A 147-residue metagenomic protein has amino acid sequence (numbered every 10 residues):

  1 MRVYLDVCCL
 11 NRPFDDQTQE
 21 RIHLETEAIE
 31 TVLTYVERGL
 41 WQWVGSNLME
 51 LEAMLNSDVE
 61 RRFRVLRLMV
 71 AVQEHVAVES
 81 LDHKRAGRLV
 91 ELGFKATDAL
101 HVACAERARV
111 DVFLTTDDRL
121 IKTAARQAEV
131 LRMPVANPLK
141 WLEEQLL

Functional and structural regions predicted by a protein language model:
R2, L10, D16-T26, L92 (+1 more regions): Acidic, PIN/NYN-like endoribonuclease modules and their adjacent C-terminal/linker elements
Y4-S57, V70, H75, P138-E144: PIN/NYN-family metal-dependent endoribonuclease catalytic core
C9, M49, D82, L100-H101 (+1 more regions): Alpha-helix capping/helix-boundary segments
F14-T18, L81-V90: Short, basic, glycine/proline-bearing loop/turn elements
V59-L68, T123-A128: Short, aromatic/basic amphipathic alpha-helical patches
R62-G87: Helix-adjacent hinge/juxtasegments
A77, A96-A99, T115: Short beta-strand scaffold positions
